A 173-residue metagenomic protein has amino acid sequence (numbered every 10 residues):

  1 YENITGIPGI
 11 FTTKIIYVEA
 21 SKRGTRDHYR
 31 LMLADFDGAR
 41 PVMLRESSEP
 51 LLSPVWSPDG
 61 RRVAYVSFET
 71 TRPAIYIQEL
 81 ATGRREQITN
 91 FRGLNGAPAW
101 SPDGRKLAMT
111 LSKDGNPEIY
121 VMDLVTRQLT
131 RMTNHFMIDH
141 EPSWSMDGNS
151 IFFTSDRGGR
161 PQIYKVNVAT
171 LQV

Functional and structural regions predicted by a protein language model:
Y1-A34, P41: C-terminal/domain-edge helix-coil "capping" segments
I15, G60-A64, G104-A108, G148-F152: Hydrophobic beta-strand positions that form the internal "hydrophobic ladder" of WD40/Gbeta-like beta-propeller blades
E19-R30, E46-E49, V66-I75, N90-L94 (+4 more regions): A flexible loop/linker signature enriched in serine peptidases of the S9 family
R30-D37, S53, Q78, A97: Pre-Walker A segment
D35-A39, E79-G83, D123-R127, N167-L171: Short loop/turn segments that connect beta-strands within beta-propeller blades
A39-E79: Leucine-rich, hydrophobic repeat-scaffold detector
